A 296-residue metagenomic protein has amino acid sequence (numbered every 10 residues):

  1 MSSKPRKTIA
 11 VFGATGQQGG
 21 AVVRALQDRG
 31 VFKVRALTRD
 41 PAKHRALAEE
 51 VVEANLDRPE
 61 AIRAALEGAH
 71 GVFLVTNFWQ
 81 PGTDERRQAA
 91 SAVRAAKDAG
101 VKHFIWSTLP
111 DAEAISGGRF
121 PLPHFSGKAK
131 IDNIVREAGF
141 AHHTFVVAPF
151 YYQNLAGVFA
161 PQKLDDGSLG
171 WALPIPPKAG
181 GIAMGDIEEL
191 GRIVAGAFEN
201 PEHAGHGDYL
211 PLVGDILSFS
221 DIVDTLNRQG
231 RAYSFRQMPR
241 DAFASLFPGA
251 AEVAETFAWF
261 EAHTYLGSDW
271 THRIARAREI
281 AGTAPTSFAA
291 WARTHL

Functional and structural regions predicted by a protein language model:
S2-L47, D57-E67, L74-R87, R94-H103 (+2 more regions): Oxidoreductase cofactor-interface core, primarily capturing Rossmann-like NAD(P)-dependent enzymes
E50: Acyl-donor (CoA/ACP) binding surface of acyl/acetyltransferases
A54: Cofactor-binding loops of NAD(P)H-dependent oxidoreductases, dominated by short-chain dehydrogenase/reductases
A92, I131, E137, H272-E279: Short, charged low-complexity linear motifs
G205, R240-L296: A hydrophobic C-terminal alpha-helical subdomain
R236-M238: NAD(P)-dinucleotide binding in Rossmann-like oxidoreductases
